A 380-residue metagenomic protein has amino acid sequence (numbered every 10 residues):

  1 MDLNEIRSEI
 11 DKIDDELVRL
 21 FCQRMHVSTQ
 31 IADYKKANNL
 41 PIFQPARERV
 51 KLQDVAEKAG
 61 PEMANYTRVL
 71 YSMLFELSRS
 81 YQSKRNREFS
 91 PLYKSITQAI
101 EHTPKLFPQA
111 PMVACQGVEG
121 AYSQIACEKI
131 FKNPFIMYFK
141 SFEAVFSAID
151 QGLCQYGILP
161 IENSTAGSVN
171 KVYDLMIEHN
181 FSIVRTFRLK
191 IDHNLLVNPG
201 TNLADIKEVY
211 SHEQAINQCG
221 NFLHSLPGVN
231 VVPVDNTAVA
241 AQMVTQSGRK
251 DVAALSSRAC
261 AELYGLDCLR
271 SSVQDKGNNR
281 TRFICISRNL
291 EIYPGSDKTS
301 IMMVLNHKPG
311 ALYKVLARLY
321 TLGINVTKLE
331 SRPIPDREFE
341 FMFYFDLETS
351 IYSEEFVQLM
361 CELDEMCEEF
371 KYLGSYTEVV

Functional and structural regions predicted by a protein language model:
M1-V380: Domain-level signature for soluble enzymes in the chorismate/prephenate branch of the shikimate pathway
